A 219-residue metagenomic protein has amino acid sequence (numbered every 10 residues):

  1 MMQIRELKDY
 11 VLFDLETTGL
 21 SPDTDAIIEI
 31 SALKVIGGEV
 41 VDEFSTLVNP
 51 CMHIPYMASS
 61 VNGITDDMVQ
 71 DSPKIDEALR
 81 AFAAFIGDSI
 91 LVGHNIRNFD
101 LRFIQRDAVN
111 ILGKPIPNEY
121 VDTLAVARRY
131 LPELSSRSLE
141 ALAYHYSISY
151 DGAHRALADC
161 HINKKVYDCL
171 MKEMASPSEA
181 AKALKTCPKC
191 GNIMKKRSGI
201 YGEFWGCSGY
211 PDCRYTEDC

Functional and structural regions predicted by a protein language model:
M1-Q105, V109-K114, P132, S136-H154: Conserved non-catalytic scaffold segment of RNase H-like nuclease domains
Y120-R137: Short alpha-helix plus adjacent loop in nuclease-associated cores
E140, L184, F204, Y210: Residues immediately within or flanking Cys/His clusters that coordinate Zn2+ in small zinc-binding modules
R155-C169: Acidic, divalent-metal-coordinating active-site segment for phosphoryl/phosphodiester hydrolysis, typified by short
C169-K185: Mixed-charge, glycine-rich, non-catalytic linkers/tails in nucleic-acid processing enzymes
C187-C190, C207: Short cysteine-rich clusters marking metal-coordination/redox-active sites
S198-G206: Short linker/helix segments within small regulatory modules
P211-C219: Short metal-binding segments enriched for Cys and/or His
